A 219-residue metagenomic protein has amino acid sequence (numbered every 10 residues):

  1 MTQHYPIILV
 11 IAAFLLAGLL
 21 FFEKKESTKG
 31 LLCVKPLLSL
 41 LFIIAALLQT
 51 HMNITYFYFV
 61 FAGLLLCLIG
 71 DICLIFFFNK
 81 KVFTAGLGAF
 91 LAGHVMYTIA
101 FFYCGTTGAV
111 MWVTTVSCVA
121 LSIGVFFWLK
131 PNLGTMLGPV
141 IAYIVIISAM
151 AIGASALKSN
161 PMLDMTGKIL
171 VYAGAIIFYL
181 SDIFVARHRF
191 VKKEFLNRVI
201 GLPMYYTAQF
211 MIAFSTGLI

Functional and structural regions predicted by a protein language model:
M1-I219: Polytopic alpha-helical membrane-helix bundles and their juxtamembrane interface segments in multi-pass membrane
